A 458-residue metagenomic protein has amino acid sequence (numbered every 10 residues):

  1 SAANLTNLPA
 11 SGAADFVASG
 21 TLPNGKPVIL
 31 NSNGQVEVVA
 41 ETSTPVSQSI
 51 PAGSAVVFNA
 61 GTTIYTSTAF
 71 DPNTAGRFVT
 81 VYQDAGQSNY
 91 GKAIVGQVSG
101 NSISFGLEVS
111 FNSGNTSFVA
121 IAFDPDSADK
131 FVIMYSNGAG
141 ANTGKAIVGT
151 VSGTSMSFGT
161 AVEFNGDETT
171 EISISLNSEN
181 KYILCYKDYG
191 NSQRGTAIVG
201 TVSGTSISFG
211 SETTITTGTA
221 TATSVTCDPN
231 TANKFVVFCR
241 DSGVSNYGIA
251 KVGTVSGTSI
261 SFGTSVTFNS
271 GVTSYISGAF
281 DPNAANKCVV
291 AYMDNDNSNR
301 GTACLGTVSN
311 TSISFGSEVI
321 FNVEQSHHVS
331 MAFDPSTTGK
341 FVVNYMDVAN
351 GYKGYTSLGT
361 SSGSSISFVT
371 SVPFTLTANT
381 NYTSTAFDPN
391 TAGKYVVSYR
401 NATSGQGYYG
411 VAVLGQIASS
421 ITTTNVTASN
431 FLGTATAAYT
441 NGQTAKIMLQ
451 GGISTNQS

Functional and structural regions predicted by a protein language model:
N4-F78, Y82-G86, K92-F105, N112 (+19 more regions): Extracellular receptor-binding modules and their adjoining Ser/Thr/Gly/Asp/Asn-rich linkers
A52-F58, F105-F111, F158-F164, G210-T216 (+3 more regions): A short beta-strand motif characteristic of beta-propeller blades
R194, R300: Short glycine-/acidic-enriched loop or helix-start segments at secondary-structure transitions that form or flank
